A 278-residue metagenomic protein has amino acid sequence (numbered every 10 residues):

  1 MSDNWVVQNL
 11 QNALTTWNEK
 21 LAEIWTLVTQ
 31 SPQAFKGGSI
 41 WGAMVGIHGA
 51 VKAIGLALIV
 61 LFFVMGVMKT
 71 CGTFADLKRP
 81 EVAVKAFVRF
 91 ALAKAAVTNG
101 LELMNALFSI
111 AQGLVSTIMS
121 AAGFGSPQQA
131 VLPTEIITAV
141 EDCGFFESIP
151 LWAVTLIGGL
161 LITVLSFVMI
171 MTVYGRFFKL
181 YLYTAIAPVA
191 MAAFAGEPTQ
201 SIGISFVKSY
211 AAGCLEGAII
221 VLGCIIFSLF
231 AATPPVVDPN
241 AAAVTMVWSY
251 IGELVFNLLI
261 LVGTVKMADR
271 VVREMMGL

Functional and structural regions predicted by a protein language model:
M1-L10, P80-E102, G203-C214: Alpha-helical transmembrane segments and their helix-start/interface "positive-inside/aromatic belt" motifs in integral
M1-L58: Binding/recognition "hotspot" determinant
M44-K52, V84-V88, L92, E141 (+5 more regions): Alpha-helical membrane-interface segments at transmembrane helix boundaries
A53-M65, I157, L161-T163, L180: Hydrophobic alpha-helical transmembrane segments
L58-K94, I186-Q200: Hydrophobic transmembrane alpha-helix segments characteristic of membrane transport and insertion machinery
F63-G72, I220-V236: Juxtamembrane "helix exit" motif at the C-terminal ends of alpha-helical transmembrane segments in multi-pass membrane
A93-I186, C224-G277: Non-cytosolic segments of integral membrane proteins
M191-K208, N240, V271-M275: Alpha-helical transmembrane segments
